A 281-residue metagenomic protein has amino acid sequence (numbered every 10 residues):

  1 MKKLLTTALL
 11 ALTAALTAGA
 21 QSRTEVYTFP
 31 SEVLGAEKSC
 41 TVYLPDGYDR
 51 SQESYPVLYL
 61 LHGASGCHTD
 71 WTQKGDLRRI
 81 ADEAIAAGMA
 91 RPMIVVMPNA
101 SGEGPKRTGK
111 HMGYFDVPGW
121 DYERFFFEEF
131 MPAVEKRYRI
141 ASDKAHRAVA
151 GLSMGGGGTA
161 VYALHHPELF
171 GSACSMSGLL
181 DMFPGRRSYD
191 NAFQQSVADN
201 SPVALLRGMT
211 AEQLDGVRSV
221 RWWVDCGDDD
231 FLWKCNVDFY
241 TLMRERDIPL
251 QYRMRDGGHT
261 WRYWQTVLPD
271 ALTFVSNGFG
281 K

Functional and structural regions predicted by a protein language model:
M1-L4: Positively charged n-region of N-terminal signal peptides that target proteins for export
T6-T7, T159: Ser/Thr-centric signal marking residues that sit in or immediately flank functional binding/regulatory motifs
T7-A15: Bacterial N-terminal signal peptides
L16-A20: Sec/Tat signal peptide C-region and signal peptidase I cleavage site
Q21-K281: Non-catalytic cap/lid and distal C-terminal segments of serine-dependent acyl enzymes
